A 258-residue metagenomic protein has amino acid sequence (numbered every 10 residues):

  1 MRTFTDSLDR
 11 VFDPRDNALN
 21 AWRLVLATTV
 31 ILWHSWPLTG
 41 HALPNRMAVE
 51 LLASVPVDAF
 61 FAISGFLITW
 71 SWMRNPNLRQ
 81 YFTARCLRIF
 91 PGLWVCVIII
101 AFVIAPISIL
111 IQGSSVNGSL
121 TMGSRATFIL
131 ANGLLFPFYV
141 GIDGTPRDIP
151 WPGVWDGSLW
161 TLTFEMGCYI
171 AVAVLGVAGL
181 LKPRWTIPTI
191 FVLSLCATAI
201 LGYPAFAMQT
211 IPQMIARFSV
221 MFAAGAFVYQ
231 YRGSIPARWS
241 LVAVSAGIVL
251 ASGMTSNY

Functional and structural regions predicted by a protein language model:
M1-D16: Short, Lys/Arg-rich, polar N-terminal cytosolic tail immediately upstream of the first transmembrane signal-anchor
R2-T5, P56-L87, G92-N117: Juxtamembrane transmembrane-helix termini
P14-M73, F90-L93, V97: Functionally critical transmembrane alpha-helices in membrane proteins and complexes, commonly lining
L19, N77-Y81, I89, T161 (+2 more regions): Alpha-helical transmembrane segments and their helix-entry boundary regions
A27, P56-M73, T161-L180, R184 (+2 more regions): Specific transmembrane alpha-helix
S54, L93-M166, I170: Membrane-interface helix-loop-helix regions
A84, R238-V244: Cytoplasmic-side transmembrane-helix entry/capping segments in multi-pass membrane proteins
V97-F102, T189-G202, V242-T255: Hydrophobic core of alpha-helical transmembrane segments in multi-pass integral membrane proteins
